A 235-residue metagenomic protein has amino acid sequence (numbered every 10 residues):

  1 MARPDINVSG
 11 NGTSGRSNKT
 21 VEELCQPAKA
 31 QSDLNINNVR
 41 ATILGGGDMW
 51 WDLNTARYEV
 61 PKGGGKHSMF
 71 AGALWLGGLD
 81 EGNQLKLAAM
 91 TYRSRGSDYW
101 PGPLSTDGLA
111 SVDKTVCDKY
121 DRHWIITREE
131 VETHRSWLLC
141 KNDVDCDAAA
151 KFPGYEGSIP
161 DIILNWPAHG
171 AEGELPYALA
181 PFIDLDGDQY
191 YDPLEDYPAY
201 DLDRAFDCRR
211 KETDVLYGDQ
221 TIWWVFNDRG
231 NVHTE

Functional and structural regions predicted by a protein language model:
A2-E235: A long-range scaffold signal marking pre-active-site subdomains of enzyme folds
